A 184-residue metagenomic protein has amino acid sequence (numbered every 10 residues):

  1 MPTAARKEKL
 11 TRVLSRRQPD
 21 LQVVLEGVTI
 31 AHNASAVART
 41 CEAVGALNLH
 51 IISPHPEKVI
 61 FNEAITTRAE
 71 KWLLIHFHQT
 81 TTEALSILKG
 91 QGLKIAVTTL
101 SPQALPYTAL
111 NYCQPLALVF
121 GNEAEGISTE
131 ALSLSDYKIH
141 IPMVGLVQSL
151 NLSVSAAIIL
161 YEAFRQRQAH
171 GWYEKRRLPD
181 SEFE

Functional and structural regions predicted by a protein language model:
M1-E184: Post-transcriptional modification and biogenesis factors for structured RNAs of the translation apparatus
